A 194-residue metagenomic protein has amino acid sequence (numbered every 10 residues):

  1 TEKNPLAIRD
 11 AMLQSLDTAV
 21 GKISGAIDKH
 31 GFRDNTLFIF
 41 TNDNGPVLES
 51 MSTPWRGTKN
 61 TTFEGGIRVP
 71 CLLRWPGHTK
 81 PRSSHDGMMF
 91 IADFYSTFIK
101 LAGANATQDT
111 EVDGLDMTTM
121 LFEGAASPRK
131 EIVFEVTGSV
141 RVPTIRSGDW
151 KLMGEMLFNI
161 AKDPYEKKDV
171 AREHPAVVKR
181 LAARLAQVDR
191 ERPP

Functional and structural regions predicted by a protein language model:
T1, P5-L6, G25-H78, F90: Histidine-centered active-site microenvironments of extracellular/periplasmic hydrolases and transferases
K3-D17, H85-M89, E111, P175: Soluble non-cytosolic domains of exported or imported proteins
I8, A176-K179, A183-P194: Low-complexity, Gly/Pro
M12-F32: Active-site neighborhood of glycoside hydrolase catalytic domains
L13, V20, L37-N42, C71-L72 (+2 more regions): Beta-strand elements within well-structured catalytic alpha/beta cores of enzymes that handle phosphate/sulfate esters
A19, I23-A26, W75, T97 (+2 more regions): Generic, well-ordered alpha-helical scaffold segments in large soluble proteins
P46-E64, T79-S83, G87-K162, V188-P194: C-terminal cap/loop subdomain of S1 sulfatases and analogous C-terminal strand-loop tails that border
K168-A176: Active-site-proximal N-terminal segment of extracellular/periplasmic enzymes that hydrolyze or transfer
